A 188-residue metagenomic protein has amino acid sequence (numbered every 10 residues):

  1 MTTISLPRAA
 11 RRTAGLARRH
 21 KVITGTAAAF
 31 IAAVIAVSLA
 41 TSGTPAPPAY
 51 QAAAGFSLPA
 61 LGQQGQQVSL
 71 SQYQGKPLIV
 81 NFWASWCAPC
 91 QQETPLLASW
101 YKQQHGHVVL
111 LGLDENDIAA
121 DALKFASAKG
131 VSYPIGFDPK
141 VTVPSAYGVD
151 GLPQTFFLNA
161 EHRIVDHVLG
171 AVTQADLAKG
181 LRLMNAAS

Functional and structural regions predicted by a protein language model:
M1-P59, S188: N-terminal targeting signals for export/organelle localization
A54, L78, L152-P153: Short loop/turn microsegments at loop-to-beta-strand junctions
F56, V68, F82-W83, F125 (+2 more regions): Conserved hydrophobic/aromatic "anchor" residues that stabilize well-ordered secondary structure elements
L61-Q63, A160: Short, ordered coil/turn segments that flank beta-strands lining enzyme active or ligand-binding pockets
V68-Q91, L97, L110: Short active-site neighborhood of thiol/selenol oxidoreductases, capturing the structured segment around
N81, L111-D114, F156-F157, H167: Soluble periplasmic/extracytoplasmic beta-strand elements of cell-envelope proteins
Q91-K129, P139-A146: Structural microenvironment flanking redox-active thiols in thiol-disulfide oxidoreductases
K124-S132, F137-S188: Thiol/disulfide oxidoreductase modules built on the thioredoxin-like
